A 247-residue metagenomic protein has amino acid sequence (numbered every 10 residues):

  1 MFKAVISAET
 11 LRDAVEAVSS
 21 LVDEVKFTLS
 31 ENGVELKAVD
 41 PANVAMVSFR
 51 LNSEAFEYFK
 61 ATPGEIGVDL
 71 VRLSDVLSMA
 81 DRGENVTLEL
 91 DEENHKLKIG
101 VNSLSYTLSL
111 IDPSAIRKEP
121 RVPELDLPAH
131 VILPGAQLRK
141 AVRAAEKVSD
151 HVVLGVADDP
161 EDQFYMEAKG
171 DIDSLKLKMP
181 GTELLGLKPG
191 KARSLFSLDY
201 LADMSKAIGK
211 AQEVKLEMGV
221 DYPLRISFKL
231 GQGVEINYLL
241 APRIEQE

Functional and structural regions predicted by a protein language model:
M1-N52, F56-Y106, H130-E247: DNA polymerase processivity clamps
V101-E124, G170: Conserved loop-to-helix interface motifs that mediate assembly, gating, or partner/ligand docking in ancient ring
L127: Glycine-rich, flexible loop/turn motifs
